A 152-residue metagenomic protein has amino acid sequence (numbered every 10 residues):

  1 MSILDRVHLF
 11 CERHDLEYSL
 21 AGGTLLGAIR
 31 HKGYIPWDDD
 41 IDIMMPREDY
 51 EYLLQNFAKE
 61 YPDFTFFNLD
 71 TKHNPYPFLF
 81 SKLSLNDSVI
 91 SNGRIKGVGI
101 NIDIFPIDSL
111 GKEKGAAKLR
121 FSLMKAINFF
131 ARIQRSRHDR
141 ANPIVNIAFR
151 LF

Functional and structural regions predicted by a protein language model:
M1-H14, F57-K112, A131-F152: Conserved catalytic core of two-metal-ion nucleotidyltransferases
H8-I41, Y50: Active-site nucleotide-donor binding segment shared across nucleotidyl transfer reactions
M44-P46: Short hydrophobic/aromatic beta-strand micro-patches that form the beta-sheet surface supporting nucleotide- or nucleic
E51-Q55: Short, conserved charged micro-motifs
E113-L119: A short secondary-structure junction signal
F121-M124: Short, His- and charge-rich active-site/binding loops that engage polyanionic ligands
